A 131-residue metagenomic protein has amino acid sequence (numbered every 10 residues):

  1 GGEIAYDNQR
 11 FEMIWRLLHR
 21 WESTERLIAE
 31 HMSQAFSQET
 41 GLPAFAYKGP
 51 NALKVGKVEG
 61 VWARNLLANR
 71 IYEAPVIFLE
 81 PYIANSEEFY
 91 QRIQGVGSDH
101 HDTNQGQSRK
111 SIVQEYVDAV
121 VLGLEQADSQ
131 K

Functional and structural regions predicted by a protein language model:
G1-D7, L17-E22, R26-L27, Q114: Catalytic-core regions of hydrolytic enzymes
G1-W15, N85-G95: A structural motif
Q9-R10, T24, L66-A68: Cysteine-dependent hydrolase recognition
M13-K54: Acidic, glycine-rich loop-and-strand cores that form catalytic or ligand-binding grooves in diverse globular domains
Q38-K131: Active-site-adjacent mobile loop/cap segments within catalytic or ligand-binding domains
